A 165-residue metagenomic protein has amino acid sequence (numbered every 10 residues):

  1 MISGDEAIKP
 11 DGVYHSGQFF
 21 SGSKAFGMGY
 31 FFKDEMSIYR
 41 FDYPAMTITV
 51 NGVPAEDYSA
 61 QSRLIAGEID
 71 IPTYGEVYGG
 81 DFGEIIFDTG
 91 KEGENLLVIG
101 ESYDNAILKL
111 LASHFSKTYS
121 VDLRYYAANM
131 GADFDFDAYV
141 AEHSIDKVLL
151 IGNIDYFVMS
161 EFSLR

Functional and structural regions predicted by a protein language model:
M1-R165: Extracellular glycan-modifying ectodomains
